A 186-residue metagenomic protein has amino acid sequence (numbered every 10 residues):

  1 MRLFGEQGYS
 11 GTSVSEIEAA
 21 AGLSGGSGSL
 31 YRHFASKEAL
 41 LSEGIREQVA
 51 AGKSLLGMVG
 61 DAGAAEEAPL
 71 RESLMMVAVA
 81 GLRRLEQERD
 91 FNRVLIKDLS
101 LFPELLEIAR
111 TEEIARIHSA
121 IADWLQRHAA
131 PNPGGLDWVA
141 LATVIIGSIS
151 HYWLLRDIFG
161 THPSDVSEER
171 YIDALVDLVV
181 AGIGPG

Functional and structural regions predicted by a protein language model:
M1-L3: Polyanion-binding surface elements
E6-A39, E43: Helix-turn-helix
S13, K53, G57, R93-L95 (+2 more regions): Short, hydrophobic secondary-structure boundary micro-motifs
K37, G44-Q48, V77, E88 (+2 more regions): Hydrophobic/aromatic residues within well-ordered alpha-helical segments
S42-V77, I121: Amphipathic alpha-helical linker/stalk segments
E72, R83-D90, V94, P103-A130 (+3 more regions): Amphipathic alpha-helical packing segments from all-alpha helical-bundle domains
R83, D123-R127, T143-G186: C-terminal peripheral helix-coil segments that are non-catalytic and often amphipathic
V94-D98, E112, V144, S148: Short acidic/histidine-centered micro-motifs embedded in hydrophobic/aromatic stretches that mark compact functional
